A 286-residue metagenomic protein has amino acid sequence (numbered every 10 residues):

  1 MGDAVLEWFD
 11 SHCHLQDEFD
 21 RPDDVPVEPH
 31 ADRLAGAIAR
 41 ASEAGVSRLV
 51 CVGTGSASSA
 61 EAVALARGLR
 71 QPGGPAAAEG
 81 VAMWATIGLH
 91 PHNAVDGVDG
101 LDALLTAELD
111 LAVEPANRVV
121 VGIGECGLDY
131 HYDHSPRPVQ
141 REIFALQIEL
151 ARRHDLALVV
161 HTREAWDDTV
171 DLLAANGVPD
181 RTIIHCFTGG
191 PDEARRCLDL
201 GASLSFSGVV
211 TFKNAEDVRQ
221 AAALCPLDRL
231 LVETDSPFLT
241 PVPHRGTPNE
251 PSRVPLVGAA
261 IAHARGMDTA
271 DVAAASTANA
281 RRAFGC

Functional and structural regions predicted by a protein language model:
M1-C286: Mid-domain alpha/beta scaffold segments of enzyme catalytic cores
